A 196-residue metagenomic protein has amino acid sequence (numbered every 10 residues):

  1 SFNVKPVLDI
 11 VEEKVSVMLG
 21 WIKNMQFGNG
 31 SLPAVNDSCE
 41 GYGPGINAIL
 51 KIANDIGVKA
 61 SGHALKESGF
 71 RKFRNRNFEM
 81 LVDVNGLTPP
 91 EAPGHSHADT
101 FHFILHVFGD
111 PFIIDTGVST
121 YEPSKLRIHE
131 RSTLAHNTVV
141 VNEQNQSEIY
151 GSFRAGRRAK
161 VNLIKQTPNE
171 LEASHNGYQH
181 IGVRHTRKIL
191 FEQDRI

Functional and structural regions predicted by a protein language model:
F2-V118, K165-E172: Carbohydrate-active enzyme catalytic cores, enriched for enzymes that act on polyanionic acidic polysaccharides
M25-L32, Q146, H180, R195-I196: Short secondary-structure junctions and interdomain/linker hinges
A64, R71-K72, F153-Q166, K188-L190: Short, exposed beta-strand/loop patches in secreted or surface proteins that constitute
K66, A98, S132-L134, G182-R184: Short, solvent-exposed coil/turn segments
K72, H102-I104, T138, G182-L190: Short, surface-exposed charged micro-motifs
V84-T88, E143-N145, H175-Q179: Short, well-ordered turn and helix-capping elements at secondary-structure junctions
F101-N162: Active-site rim segments in enzyme catalytic domains, especially the processed small/beta chain of N-terminal
E170-I196: Acidic, contiguous internal or C-terminal segments within carbohydrate-active enzymes that form a structured patch used
